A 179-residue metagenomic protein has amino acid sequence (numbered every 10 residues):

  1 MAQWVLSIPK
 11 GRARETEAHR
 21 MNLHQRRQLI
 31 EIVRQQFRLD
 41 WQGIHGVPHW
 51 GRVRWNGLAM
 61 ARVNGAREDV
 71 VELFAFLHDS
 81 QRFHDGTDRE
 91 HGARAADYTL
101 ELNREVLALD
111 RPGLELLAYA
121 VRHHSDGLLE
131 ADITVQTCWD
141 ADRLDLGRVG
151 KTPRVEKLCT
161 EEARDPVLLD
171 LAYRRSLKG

Functional and structural regions predicted by a protein language model:
P9-R20: Short, Lys/Arg-enriched N-terminal segments with co-localized hydrophobic residues within the first ~10-30 amino acids
A18-H24, R38-A66, L77, E105 (+2 more regions): Divalent metal-dependent phosphate-bond-processing catalytic cores, especially two-metal-ion Mg2+/Mn2+ enzymes that act
Q25-L29, A66-L73: Short coil-to-beta-strand
V53-R54, E90-E105: An active-site-proximal "capping" alpha-helix that borders the catalytic cofactor pocket
E68-G86, H91, A95, A118-S125 (+1 more regions): His-Asp-centered metal-binding catalytic motifs of divalent-metal-dependent phosphohydrolases/nucleases
D110-E115: Membrane-interface starts of transmembrane alpha-helices
